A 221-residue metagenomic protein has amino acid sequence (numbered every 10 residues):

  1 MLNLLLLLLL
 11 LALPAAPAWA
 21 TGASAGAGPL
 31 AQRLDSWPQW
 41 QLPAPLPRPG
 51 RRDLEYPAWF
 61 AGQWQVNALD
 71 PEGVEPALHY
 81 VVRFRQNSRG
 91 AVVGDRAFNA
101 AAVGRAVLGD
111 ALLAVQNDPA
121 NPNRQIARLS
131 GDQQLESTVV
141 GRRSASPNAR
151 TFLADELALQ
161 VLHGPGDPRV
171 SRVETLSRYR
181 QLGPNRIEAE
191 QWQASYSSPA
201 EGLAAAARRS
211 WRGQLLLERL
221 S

Functional and structural regions predicted by a protein language model:
M1, L69, P184: Residue-level marker of positions within ordered structural domains that often coincide with functionally constrained
M1-N3, P17, G28-P29, N99 (+4 more regions): Serine/threonine-rich low-complexity intrinsically disordered regions
N3-P14: Bacterial N-terminal signal peptides
P17-G109, S197-S221: Amphipathic/hydrophobic helical signal segments and adjacent flexible N-terminal regions that mediate secretion
P43-P49, Q134-S137, V170-R172: Short amphipathic alpha-helical surface micro-motifs
A68-E72, L129-G131, Q160-H163, Q193-S195: Short acidic, glycine-rich loop/turn motifs
R85-V161: Predominantly extracellular/secreted and cell-surface proteins with exposed, flexible low-complexity segments
S137-S221: Glycine-rich, aromatic-bearing surface loops/beta-hairpins
